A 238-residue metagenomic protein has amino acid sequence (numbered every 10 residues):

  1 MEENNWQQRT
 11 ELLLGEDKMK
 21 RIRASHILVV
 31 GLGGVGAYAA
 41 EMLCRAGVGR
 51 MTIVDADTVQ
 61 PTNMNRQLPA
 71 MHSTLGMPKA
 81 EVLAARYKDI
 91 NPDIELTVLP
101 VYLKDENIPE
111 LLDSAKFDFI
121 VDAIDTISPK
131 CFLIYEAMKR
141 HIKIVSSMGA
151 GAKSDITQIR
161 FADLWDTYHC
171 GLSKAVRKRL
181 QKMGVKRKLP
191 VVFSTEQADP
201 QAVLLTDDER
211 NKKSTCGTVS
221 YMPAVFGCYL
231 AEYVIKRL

Functional and structural regions predicted by a protein language model:
M1-I27, P61: N-terminal charged helix/coil linker that caps or initiates catalytic domains
E2, A115-D118, T126-P129, K139 (+4 more regions): Glycine-rich phosphate/adenylate-binding loop
V29-G31, V54: Conserved N-terminal Rossmann-fold NAD(P)-binding element of oxidoreductases
V35: Hydrophobic/small residue at the entry helix of a nucleotide-binding pocket
R45-R50: Conserved S-adenosyl-L-methionine
I53-N91: Glycine-rich phosphate-binding loop and adjoining beta1-alpha1-beta2 segment of Rossmann-like nucleotide-binding folds
E106-F117: Short amphipathic alpha-helix with an adjacent loop that forms part of the alpha/beta core around
